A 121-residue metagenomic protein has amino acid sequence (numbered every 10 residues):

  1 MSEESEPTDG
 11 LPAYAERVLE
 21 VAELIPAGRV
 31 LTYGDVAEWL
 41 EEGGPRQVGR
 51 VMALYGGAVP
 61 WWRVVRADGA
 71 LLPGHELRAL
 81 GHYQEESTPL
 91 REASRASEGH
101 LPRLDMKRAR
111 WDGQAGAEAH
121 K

Functional and structural regions predicted by a protein language model:
S2-K121: Nucleic acid-binding interface residues in structured DNA/RNA-binding domains, emphasizing the DNA-engaging scaffolds
